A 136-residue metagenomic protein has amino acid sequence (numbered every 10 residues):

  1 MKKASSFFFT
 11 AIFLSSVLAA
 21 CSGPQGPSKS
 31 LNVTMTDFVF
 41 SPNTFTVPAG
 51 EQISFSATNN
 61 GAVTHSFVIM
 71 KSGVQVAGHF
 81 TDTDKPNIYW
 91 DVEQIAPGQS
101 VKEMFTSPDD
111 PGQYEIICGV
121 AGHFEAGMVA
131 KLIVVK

Functional and structural regions predicted by a protein language model:
M1-F9: Bacterial N-terminal signal peptides that target proteins for export
V17-A20: C-terminal motif of bacterial Sec signal peptides marking the signal peptidase cleavage site
S22-P24: Bacterial signal peptide processing site
G26-I53: N-terminal edge beta-strand
V39, W90-K136: Extracellular/periplasmic metallocenter environments
A57-N59: Asparagine-centered strand-capping/turn motif at beta-strand->loop junctions
S66-M70: Beta-strand signatures of extracellular beta-sandwich domains
G73-T83: Short aromatic-acidic-glycine turn motif
